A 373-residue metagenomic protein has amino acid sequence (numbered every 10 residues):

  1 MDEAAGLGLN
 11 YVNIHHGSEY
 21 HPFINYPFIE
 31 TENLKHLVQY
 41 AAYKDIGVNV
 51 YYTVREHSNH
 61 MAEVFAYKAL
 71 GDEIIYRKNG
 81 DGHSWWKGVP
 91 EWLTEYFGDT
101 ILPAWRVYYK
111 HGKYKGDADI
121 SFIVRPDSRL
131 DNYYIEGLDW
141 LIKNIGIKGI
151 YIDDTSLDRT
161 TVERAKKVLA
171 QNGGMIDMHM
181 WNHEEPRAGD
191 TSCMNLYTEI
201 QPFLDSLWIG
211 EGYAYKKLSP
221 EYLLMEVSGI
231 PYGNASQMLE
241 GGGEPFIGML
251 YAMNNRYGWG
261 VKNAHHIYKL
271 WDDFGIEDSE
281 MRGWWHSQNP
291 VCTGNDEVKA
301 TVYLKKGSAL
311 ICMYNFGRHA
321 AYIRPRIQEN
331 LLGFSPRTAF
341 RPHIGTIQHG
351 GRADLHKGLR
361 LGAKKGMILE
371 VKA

Functional and structural regions predicted by a protein language model:
M1-G88, N132: Aromatic- and glycine-enriched glycan-recognition loops and surfaces that form the carbohydrate-binding subsites
I14-H15, N49-T53, Y151, D177-W181 (+1 more regions): A cross-family glycoside hydrolase active-site/sugar-binding cleft signature
H15-T31, K115-N132, I145-S156: The substrate-binding groove and active-site-proximal loops of carbohydrate-active enzymes, especially glycoside
S18, V54-S58, T155-D158, N182-E184: Active-site-proximal loop/turn and secondary-structure-junction residues that shape catalytic pockets, frequently
V50, V54-I145: Active-site-adjacent "subsite" loops/lids of carbohydrate-active enzymes
P126-N182: Active-site and adjacent substrate-binding regions of carbohydrate-active enzymes
R159, K166-T346, A363-M367: Active-site-proximal substrate-binding groove within the catalytic cores of carbohydrate-active enzymes
G350-A373: C-terminal beta-strand-rich structural cap/linker in extracellular carbohydrate-active enzymes
